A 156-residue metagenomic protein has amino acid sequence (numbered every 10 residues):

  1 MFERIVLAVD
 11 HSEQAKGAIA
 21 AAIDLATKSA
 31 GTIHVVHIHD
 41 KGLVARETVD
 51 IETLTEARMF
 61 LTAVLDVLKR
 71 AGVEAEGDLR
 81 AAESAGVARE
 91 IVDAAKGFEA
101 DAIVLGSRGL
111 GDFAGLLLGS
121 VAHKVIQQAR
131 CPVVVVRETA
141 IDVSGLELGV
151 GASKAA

Functional and structural regions predicted by a protein language model:
F2-I51, A71-V73, I141, A152-A156: Small/aliphatic-rich secondary-structure junction motif
Q14, V87, G111-F113: Short glycine-rich, flexible loops that bind phosphorylated cofactors or substrates
A18, A45-T48, A88-E90, G115-L116 (+1 more regions): Short, well-ordered secondary-structure micro-motifs
A21, T53-V67, E90-V92: Short, solvent-exposed amphipathic alpha-helices that sit in or adjacent to ligand/effector-binding or catalytic
D24-T27, K96-G97, Q127: Solvent-exposed polar/charged
V36, E76-R80, V134: General small-molecule cofactor/ligand-binding pocket signal
D66-I103, I141, G145, V150 (+1 more regions): Structural beta-alpha unit
A102-K124, Q128, E138, D142-E147: Glycine-rich, Arg-bearing micro-motifs that act as flexible, cationic patches
